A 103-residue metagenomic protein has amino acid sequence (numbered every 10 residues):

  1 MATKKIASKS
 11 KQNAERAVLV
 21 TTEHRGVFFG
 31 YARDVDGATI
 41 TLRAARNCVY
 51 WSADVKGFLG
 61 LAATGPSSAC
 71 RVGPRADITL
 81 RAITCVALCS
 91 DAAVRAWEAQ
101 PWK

Functional and structural regions predicted by a protein language model:
T3-K103: Conserved RNA-binding domains used in RNP assembly and mRNA/RNA metabolism
